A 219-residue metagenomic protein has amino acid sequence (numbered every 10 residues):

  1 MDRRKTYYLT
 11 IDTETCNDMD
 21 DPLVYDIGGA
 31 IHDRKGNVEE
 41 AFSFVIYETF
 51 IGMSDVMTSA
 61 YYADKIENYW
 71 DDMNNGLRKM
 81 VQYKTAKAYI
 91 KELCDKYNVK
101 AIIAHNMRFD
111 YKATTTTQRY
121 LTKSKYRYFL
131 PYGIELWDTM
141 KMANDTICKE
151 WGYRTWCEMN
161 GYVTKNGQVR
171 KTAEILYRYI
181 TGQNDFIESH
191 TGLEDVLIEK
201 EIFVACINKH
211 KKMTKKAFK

Functional and structural regions predicted by a protein language model:
D2-T117: Conserved non-catalytic scaffold segment of RNase H-like nuclease domains
D18-D20, N144, E201: Conserved protein kinase catalytic core
F44-Y47, F129-I147: A short, structured active-site edge motif that brings together acidic residues
D72-L77, S124-L130, Q183-E188: Short, polar/flexible loop-turn hinges at active-site or ligand-entry regions and domain interfaces
A101-R108, K112-A113, W156-K219: Acidic, Mg2+-coordinating catalytic module of metal-dependent nucleases/exonucleases that use a two-metal-ion mechanism
R108-W137: Substrate-recognition/cap helix-loop segment adjacent to the acidic, metal-dependent catalytic center of Asp-based
W137-T164: Short alpha-helix plus adjacent loop in nuclease-associated cores
